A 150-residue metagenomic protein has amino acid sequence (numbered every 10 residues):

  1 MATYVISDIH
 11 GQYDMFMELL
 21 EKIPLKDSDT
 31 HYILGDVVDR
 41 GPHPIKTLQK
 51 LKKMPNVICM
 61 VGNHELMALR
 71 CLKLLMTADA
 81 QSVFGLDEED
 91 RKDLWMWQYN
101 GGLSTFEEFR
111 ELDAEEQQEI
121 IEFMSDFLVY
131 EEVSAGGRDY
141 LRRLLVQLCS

Functional and structural regions predicted by a protein language model:
M1-A2, L25, S125-L128, R143: Extended recognition/assembly regions associated with phosphoester-bond processing machinery
M1-K52: N-terminal active-site segment of His-dependent metallophosphoesterases
M1-Y4, V133-D139: Beta-strand-turn-beta hairpins that frame and shape the catalytic cleft of phosphate-ester-processing enzymes
V5, I33, C59-M60, Y140: Residue-level marker for buried hydrophobic side chains located in beta-strands that build the well-ordered beta-sheet
D8, D36, L51, G62-N63 (+2 more regions): Divalent metal-coordination and catalytic microenvironments
D8, Y130-E132: Short, surface-exposed charged micro-motifs
P44-I45, K53-Y130: Active-site neighborhood of divalent metal-dependent phosphoester bond hydrolases
G136-R143, Q147-S150: Low-complexity basic/metal-binding stretches
